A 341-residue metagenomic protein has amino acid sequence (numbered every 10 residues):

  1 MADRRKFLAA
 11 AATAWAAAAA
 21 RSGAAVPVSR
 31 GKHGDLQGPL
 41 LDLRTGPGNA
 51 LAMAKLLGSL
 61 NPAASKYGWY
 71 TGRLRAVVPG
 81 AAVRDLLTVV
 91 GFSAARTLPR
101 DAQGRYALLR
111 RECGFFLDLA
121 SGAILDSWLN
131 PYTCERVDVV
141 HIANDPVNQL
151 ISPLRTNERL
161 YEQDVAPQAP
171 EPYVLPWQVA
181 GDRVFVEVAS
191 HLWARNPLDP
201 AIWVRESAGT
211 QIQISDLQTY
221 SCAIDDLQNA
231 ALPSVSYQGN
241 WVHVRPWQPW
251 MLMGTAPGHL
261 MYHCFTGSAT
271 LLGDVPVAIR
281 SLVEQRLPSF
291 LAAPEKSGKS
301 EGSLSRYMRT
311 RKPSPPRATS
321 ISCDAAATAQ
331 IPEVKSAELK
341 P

Functional and structural regions predicted by a protein language model:
M1, R21-K55, K340-P341: C-terminal segment of N-terminal export signals and the immediately downstream linker at the start of the mature
R5-P27: N-terminal export signals
F7, G91-S93, Q248: Short low-polarity hydrophobic stretches
P39, R44-Q103, D126: Short, solvent-exposed loop/hinge segments that bridge or flank secondary-structure elements
Y67-G72, V90, L108-G114, Y237-G239 (+1 more regions): Extended beta-sheet lipid-handling architectures
G80-D225: Predominantly extracellular/secreted and cell-surface proteins with exposed, flexible low-complexity segments
S121-A123, D138, N196-V275: Membrane-insertion modules used to breach or fuse lipid bilayers
G239-L339: Edge beta-strand at a domain terminus
